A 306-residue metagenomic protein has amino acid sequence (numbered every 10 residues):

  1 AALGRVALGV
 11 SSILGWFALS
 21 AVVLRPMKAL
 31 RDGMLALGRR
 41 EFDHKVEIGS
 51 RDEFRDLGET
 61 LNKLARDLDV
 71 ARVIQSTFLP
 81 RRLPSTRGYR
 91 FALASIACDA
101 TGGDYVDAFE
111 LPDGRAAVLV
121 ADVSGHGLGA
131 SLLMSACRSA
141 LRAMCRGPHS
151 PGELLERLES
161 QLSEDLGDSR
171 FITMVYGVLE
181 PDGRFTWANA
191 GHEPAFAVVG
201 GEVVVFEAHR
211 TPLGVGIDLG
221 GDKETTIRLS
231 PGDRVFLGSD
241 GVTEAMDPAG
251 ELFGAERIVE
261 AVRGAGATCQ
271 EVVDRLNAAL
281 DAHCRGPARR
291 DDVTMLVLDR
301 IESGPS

Functional and structural regions predicted by a protein language model:
A1-V6: Membrane-interface helix-start motif
A7-L24: Cytosolic-side ends of inner-membrane transmembrane helices, especially those that anchor bacterial signal-transduction
L19, V175, T225-L237, V242-S306: C-terminal catalytic subdomain
V22-K45, G49, G58, A65: Membrane-proximal alpha-helical signal-transduction linkers
V23, S50-L57, R87, A130 (+2 more regions): The cytosolic transmitter module of two-component sensor histidine kinases
D43, D52-R55, N62, V106 (+3 more regions): Adenine-nucleotide cofactor-binding loop residues
F54, L61-A71, A255: Interdomain signal-transducing alpha-helical coiled-coil linkers
L64-R234, P287-G304: … and, occasionally, acidic/histidine-rich disordered N-termini of signaling adaptors
